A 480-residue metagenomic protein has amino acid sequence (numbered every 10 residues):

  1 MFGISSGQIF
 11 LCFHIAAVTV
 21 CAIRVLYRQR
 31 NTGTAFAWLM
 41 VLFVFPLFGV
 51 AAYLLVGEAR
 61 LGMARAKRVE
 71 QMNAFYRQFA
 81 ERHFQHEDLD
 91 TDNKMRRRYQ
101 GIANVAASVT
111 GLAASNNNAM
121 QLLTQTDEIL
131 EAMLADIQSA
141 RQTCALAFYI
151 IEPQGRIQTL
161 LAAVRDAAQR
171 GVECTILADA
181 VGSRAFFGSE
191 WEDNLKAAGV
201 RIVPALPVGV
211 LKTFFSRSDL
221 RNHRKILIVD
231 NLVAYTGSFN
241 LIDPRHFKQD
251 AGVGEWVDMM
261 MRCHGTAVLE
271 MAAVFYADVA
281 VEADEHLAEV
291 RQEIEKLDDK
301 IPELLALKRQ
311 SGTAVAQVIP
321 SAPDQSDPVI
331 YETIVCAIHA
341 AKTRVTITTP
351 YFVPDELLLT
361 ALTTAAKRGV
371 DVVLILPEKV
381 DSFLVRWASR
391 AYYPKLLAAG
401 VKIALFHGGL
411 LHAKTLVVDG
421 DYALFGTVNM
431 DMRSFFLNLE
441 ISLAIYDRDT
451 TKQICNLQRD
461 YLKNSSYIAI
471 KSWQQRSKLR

Functional and structural regions predicted by a protein language model:
M1-E332, C336, A340, T364 (+5 more regions): N-terminal localization/anchoring segments of enzymes in phospholipid and broader phosphate metabolism
A341, Y351-V373, P377, S382: Helical hairpin unit composed of two closely spaced alpha helices linked by a short loop
R386-W387: Active-site-proximal loop->helix
I403-H407: Active-site donor-binding acidic/aromatic loop of nucleotide-activated sugar and phosphosugar transferases involved
K414: Catalytic-core elements of nucleic-acid end-processing and repair enzymes
